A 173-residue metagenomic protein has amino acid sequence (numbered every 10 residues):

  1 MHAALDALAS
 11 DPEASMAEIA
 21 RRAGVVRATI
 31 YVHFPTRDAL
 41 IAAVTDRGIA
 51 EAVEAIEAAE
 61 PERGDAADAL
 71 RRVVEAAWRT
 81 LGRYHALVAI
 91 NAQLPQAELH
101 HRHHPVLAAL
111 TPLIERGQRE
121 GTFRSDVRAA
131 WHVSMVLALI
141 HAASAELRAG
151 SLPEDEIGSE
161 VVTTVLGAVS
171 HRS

Functional and structural regions predicted by a protein language model:
M1-E18: Short, amphipathic alpha-helix enriched in basic
E18, D38-A39, D68: Residue-level preference for short helical/loop micro-motifs built around acidic side chains
G24-F34: Short hydrophobic/aromatic patch on the recognition helix
T36-I41, A52: Short amphipathic alpha-helical segment with a characteristic S/N-K-E followed by hydrophobic residues
A39, W78-P112: Short secondary-structure transition hinges
A43, E54-R83, P95-E98, G158: Hydrophobic alpha-helical connector segments
V44, G48, A52, V73-A77 (+4 more regions): Hydrophobic/aromatic residues within well-ordered alpha-helical segments
V88-Q93, A97-H100, H104, R119-T164 (+1 more regions): Hydrophobic/aromatic-rich alpha-helical bundle segments in the mid-to-C-terminal region
